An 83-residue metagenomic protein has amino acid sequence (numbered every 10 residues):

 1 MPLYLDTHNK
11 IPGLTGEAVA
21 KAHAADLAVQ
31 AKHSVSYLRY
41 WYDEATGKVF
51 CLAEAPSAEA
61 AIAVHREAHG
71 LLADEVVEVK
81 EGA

Functional and structural regions predicted by a protein language model:
M1-K32, S36-L38, Y42-G47, V64 (+1 more regions): Short S/T/G/P-rich N-terminal loop/turn motif that feeds into the first structured element of a domain
H8-K10, L52-A55: Short beta-strand-to-loop capping motifs
E54-A83: An amphipathic, aromatic/His-enriched active-site/gating alpha helix that lines ligand/cofactor pockets
